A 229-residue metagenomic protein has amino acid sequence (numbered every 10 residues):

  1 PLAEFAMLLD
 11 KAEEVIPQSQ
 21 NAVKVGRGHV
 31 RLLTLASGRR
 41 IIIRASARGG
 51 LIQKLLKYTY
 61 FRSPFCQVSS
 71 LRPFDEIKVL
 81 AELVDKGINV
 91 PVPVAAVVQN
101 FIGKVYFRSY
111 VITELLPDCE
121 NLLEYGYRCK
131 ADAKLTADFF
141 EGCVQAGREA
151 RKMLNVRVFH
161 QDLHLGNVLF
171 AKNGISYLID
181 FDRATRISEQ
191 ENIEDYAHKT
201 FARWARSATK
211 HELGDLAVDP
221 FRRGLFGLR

Functional and structural regions predicted by a protein language model:
P1-I16, F101, P117, N121 (+5 more regions): Soluble, non-transmembrane catalytic domains of enzymes that act on hydrophobic metabolites at membranes
P1-K24, L32-R40, N173, S207-R229: Regulatory N- and C-terminal appendages and interdomain linkers associated with kinase/kinase-like NTP transferase
L8-E120, N155: Conserved ATP-binding subdomain of kinase catalytic cores across diverse folds
V30-L33, R148-R186: Active-site acidic catalytic loop and adjacent metal/ATP-binding pocket of ATP-dependent phosphoryl transfer enzymes
Q53-T59, E124-R128, E189-E191: Short acidic, glycine/proline-rich loop/turn micro-motifs
K57-P64, R128-A133, D180-D182: Short glycine/proline- and charge-enriched loop/turn segments that cap or connect secondary-structure elements
V79-V90, C119-Q161, L165-G166: Conserved kinase catalytic-core helix
L135, A171, I175-R229: C-lobe/activation-segment region of protein kinase-like
